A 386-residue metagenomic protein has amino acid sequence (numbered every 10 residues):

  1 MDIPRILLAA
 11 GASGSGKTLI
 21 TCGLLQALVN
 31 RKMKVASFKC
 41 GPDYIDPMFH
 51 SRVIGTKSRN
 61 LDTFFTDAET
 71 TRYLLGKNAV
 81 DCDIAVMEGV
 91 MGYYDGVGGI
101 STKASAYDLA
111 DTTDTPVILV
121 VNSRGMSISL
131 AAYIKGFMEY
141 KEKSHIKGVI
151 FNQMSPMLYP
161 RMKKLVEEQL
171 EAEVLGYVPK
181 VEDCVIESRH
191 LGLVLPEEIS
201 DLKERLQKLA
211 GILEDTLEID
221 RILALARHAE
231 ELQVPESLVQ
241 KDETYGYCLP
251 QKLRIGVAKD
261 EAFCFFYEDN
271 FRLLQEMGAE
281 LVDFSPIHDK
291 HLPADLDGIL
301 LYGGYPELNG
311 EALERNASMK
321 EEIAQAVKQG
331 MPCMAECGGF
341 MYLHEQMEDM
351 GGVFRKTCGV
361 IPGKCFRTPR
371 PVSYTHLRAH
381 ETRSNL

Functional and structural regions predicted by a protein language model:
D2-S15, L19, L25-T113, V121-G148 (+1 more regions): ATP-dependent carboxylate-amine ligase catalytic core
R5, M33-K34, K252-R254, T357: Residues that mark the start of a beta-strand
T115, A172, Q329-M331: A short helix->loop->beta-strand "cap" motif at the edges of active sites that frequently abuts
I128-E243: Internal gly/pro-rich beta-alpha loop/helix module that stabilizes soluble enzyme cofactors or their anionic handles
L209-H291, G298: Membrane-embedded hairpin module used as a gating/binding unit in multi-pass transport and secretion proteins
R272-A335, L343-G351: Flexible gly/pro-rich beta->alpha loop and the following alpha-helix that scaffold active-site loops
M319-A324, G351-P369: Gly/Ser/Thr-rich active-site loops/lids in small-molecule metabolic enzymes that frequently grip phosphoryl groups
T375-T382: Conserved small/polar residues in nucleotide/adenosyl-binding loops
